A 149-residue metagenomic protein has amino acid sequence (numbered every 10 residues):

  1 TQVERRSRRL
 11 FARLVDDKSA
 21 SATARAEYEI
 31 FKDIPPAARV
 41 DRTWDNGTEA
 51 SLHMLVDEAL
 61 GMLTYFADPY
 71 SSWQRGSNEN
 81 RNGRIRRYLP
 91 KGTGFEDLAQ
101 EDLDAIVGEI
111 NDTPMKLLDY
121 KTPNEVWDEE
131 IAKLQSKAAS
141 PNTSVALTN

Functional and structural regions predicted by a protein language model:
T1-F11: Short conserved beta-strand segments at catalytic cores or DNA/RNA-binding microdomains of nucleic-acid binding
L10-F11, A22, A50-H53: Short acidic/glycine-rich loop or secondary-structure boundary segments that cap or lie
L10-R13, L63-F66: Short hydrophobic alpha-helical runs that function as membrane-insertion/retention elements
A12-P36: Active-site beta-loop-alpha junctions of metal-dependent nucleic acid enzymes, especially the RNase H-like/DDE
E27-I30, I85, I110: Hydrophobic alpha-helical packing residues
A38-D41: Short active-site oxyanion
W44-N46, S51-M54, A59, Y65-L89 (+1 more regions): RNase H-like two-metal-ion nuclease catalytic core shared by retroviral integrases and related mobile-element nucleases
K91-N149: C-terminal domain-tail junction helix/linker
